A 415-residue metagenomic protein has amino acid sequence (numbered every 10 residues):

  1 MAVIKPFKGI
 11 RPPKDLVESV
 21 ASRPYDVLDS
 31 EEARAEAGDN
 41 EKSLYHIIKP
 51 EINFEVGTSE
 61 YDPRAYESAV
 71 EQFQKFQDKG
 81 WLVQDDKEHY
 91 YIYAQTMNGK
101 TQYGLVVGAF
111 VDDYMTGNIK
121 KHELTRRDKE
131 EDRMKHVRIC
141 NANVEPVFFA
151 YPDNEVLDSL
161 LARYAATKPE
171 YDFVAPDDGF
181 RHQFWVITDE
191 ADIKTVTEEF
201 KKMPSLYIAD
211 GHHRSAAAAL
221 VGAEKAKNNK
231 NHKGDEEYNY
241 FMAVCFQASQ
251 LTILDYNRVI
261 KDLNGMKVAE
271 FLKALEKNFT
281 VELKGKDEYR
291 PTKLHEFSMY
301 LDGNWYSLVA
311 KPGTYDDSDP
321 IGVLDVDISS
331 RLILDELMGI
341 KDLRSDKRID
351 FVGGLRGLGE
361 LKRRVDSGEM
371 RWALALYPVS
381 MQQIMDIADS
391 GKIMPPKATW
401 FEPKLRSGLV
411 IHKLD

Functional and structural regions predicted by a protein language model:
M1-D415: Surface-exposed, charge/polar-rich loops and edge strands
